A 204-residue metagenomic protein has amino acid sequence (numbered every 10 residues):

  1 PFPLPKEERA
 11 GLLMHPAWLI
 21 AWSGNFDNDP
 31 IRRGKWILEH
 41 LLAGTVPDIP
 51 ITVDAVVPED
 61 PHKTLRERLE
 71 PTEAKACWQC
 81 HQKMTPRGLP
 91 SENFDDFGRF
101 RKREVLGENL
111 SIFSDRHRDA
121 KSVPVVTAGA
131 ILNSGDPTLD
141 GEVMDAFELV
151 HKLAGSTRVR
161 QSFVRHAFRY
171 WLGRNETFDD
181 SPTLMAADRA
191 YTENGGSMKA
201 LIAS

Functional and structural regions predicted by a protein language model:
P1-R158, V164-W171, D180-K199, A203-S204: Active-site substrate-binding loop specific to GH73 endo-beta-N-acetylglucosaminidase modules in bacterial autolysins
